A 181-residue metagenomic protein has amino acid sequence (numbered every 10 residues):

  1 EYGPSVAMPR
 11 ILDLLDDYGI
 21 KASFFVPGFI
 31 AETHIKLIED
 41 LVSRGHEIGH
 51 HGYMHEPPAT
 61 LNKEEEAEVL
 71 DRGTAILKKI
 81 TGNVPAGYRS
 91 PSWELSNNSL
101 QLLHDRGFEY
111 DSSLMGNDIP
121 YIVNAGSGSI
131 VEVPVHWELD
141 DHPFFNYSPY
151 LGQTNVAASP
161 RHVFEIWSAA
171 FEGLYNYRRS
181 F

Functional and structural regions predicted by a protein language model:
E1-G87, S92-D140, R161-F181: Catalytic alpha-helical scaffold of carbohydrate-active enzymes acting on polysaccharides/glycoconjugates
P134-V156: Glycine-rich, positively charged active-site loop/lid region within alpha/beta enzyme cores that binds and organizes
